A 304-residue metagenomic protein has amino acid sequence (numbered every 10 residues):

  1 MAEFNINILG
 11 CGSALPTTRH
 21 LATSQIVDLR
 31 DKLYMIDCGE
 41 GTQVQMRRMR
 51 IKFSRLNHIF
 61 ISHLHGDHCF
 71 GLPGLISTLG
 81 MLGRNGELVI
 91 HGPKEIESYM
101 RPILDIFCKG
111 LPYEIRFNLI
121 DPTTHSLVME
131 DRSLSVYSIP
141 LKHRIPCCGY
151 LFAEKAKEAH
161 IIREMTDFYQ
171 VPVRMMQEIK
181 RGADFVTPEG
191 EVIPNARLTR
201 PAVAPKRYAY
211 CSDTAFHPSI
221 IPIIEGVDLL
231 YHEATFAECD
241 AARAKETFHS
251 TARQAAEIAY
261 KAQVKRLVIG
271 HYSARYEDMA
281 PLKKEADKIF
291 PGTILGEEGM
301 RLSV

Functional and structural regions predicted by a protein language model:
M1-M49, N85-E87, Y150-F152, R200-C211 (+1 more regions): Conserved beta-strand hairpin/beta-sheet module of binuclear metal-dependent hydrolase folds, prominently
N7, H91, R116-D121, Y137-I139 (+1 more regions): General small-molecule cofactor/ligand-binding pocket signal
I36-G39, L56-H63, P93, Y208-T214 (+3 more regions): Active-site neighborhood of phospho(di)ester-bond hydrolases with catalytic His/Asp-centered motifs
E40-H91, N118-D121: Active-site metal-binding motif and surrounding structural segment of the metallo-beta-lactamase
M46, L72, M100-I103, I220 (+1 more regions): Hydrophobic packing residues within well-ordered alpha-helices of enzyme cores
G71-T78, E277-E285: Metal-dependent catalytic neighborhoods of phosphoester/phosphodiester hydrolases
R84-L88, P93-D121: Active-site neighborhood of divalent metal-dependent phosphoester bond hydrolases
D121-I269, M279-I289: Metal-dependent phosphodiesterase/nuclease catalytic metal-binding core
